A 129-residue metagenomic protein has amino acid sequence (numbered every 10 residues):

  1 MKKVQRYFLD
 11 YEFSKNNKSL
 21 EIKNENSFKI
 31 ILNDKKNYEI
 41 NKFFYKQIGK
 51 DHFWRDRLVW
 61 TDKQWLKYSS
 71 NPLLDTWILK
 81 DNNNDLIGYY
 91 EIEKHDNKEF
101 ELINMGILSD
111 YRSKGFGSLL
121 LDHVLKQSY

Functional and structural regions predicted by a protein language model:
M1-K29, D34: Acyl-donor-binding surface of acyltransferase catalytic domains
Y11-K15, K94, S109: Non-catalytic surface loops within mature trypsin-like serine protease
I22-R57: Short amphipathic alpha-helix that is part of the acyltransferase structural core
Y38-K42, L66, S118: An amphipathic alpha-helix signature
K42-Y45, S69, L125: A generic alpha-helix structural signal
L58-K63, S69-L108: A conserved beta-strand-loop-helix scaffold within acyl/acetyltransferase catalytic domains
I107, S113-S128: Conserved acetyl-CoA-binding loop-helix of GNAT-fold acetyltransferases
